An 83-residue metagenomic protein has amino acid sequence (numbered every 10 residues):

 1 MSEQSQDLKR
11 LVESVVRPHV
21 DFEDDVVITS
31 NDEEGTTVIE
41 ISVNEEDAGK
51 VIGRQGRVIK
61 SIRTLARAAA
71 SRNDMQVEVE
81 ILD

Functional and structural regions predicted by a protein language model:
M1-K50, S61, L65-D83: RNA-contacting regions in translation and RNA-metabolism proteins, encompassing KH/S1 modules where present
